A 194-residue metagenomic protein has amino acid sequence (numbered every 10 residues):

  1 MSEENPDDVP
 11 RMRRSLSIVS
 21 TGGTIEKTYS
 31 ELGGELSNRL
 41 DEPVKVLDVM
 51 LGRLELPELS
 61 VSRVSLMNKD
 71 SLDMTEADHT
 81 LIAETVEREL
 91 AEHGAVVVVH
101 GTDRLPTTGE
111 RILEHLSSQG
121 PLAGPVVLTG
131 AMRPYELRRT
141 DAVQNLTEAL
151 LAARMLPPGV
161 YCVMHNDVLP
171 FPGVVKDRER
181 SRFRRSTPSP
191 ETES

Functional and structural regions predicted by a protein language model:
S2-S194: Active-site histidine-anchored catalytic micro-motif
